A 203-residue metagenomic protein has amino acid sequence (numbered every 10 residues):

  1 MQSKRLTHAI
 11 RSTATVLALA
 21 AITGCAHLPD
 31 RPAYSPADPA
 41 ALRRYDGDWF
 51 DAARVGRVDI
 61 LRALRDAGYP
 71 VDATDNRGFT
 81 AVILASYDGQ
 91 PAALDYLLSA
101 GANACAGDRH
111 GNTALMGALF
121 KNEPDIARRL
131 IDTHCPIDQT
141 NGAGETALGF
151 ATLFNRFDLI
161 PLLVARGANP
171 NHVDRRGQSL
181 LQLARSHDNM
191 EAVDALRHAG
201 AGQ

Functional and structural regions predicted by a protein language model:
Q2-A14: Bacterial N-terminal signal peptides that target proteins for export
T23-G24: C-terminal motif of bacterial Sec signal peptides marking the signal peptidase cleavage site
D51-G56, L84-Q90, G117-E123, F150-R156 (+1 more regions): Ankyrin repeat A-helix N-terminal signature
R57-R65, Q90-L98, E123-D132, R156-V164 (+1 more regions): Ankyrin repeat structural motif
P170-Q203: Leucine-rich solenoid repeat scaffolds
